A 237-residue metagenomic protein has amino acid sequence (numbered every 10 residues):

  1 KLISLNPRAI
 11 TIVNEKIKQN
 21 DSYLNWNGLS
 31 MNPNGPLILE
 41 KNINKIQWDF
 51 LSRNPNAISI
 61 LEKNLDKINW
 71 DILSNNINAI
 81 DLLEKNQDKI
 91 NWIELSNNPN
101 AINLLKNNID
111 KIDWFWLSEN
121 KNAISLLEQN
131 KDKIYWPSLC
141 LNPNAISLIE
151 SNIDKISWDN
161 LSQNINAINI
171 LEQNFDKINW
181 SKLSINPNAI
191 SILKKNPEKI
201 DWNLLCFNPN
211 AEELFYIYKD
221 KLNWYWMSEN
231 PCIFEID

Functional and structural regions predicted by a protein language model:
K1-D237: Alpha-helical scaffold segments
